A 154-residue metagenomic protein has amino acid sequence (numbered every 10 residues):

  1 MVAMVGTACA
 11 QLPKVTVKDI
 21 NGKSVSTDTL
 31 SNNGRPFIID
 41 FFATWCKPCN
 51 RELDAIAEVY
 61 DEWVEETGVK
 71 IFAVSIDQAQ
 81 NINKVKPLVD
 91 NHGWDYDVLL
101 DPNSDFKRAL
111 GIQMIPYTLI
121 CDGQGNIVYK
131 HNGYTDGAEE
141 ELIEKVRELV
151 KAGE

Functional and structural regions predicted by a protein language model:
M1-L12: Bacterial Sec-dependent N-terminal signal peptides
T16-P36: A short beta-strand-turn-helix
G34-F37, F41-W45, M114: Short pre-active-site segment immediately N-terminal to redox-active cysteine/selenocysteine motifs in thiol-based
I38-I39, I71, T118: Hydrophobic beta-strand anchors of alpha/beta hydrolase catalytic cores
R51-N91, N103-R108: Structural microenvironment flanking redox-active thiols in thiol-disulfide oxidoreductases
L88-C121: Short, internal strand/loop/helix patches that form the active-site neighborhood or redox-interaction surface
I120-E154: Thiol-/selenol-based redox modules, centered on thioredoxin-like and closely related oxidoreductase domains
